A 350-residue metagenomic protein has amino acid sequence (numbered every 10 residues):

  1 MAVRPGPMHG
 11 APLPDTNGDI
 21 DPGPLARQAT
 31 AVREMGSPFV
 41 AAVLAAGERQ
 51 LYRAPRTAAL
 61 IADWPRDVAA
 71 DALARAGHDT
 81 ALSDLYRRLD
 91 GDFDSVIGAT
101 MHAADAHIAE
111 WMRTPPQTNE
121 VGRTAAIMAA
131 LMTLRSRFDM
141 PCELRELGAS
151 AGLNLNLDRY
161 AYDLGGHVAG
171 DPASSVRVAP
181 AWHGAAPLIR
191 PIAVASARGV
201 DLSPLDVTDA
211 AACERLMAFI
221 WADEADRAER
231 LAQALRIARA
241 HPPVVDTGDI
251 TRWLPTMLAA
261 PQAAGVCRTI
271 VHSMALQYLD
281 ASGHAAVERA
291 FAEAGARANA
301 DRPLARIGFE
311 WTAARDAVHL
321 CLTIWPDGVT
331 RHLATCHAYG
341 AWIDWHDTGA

Functional and structural regions predicted by a protein language model:
M1-A106, E110-Q117, V121-I127: A short N-terminal interaction module
D79, G91-D92, G98, H102 (+4 more regions): Class I S-adenosyl-L-methionine-dependent methyltransferase module
A126-L134, F291: Short alpha-helical segments and helix-capping/turn motifs at coil-helix boundaries
L144-L147, V271-H272, A305-W311: Extended hydrophobic secondary-structure segments that form protein cores and membrane-embedded regions
G152-N156, Y278-D280, R315-A317: Short catalytic/ligand-binding loop motif for oxyanion handling, primarily in non-cytosolic enzymes, centered on
F219-W221, A225-E229, P243, A285-V287 (+1 more regions): Domain-level detector for long C-terminal conserved domains
D249-Q262, A290-G295: A short, acidic, amphipathic alpha-helical segment used as a generic capping/interface helix at domain edges
R268-A281: A short SAM/SAH-binding and catalytic strip from SAM-dependent methyltransferases
